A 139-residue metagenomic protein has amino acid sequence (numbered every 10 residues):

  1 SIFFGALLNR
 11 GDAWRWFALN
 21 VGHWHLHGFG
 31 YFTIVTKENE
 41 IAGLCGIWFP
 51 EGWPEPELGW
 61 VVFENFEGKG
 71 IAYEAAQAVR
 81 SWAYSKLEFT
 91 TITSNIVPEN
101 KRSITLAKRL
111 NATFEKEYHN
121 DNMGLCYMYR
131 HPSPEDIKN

Functional and structural regions predicted by a protein language model:
S1, A18, T33-N139: Acyl-donor (CoA/ACP) binding surface of acyl/acetyltransferases
S1-L19: Conserved GNAT-fold acetyl-CoA-binding loop/helix
L8, L26-F29, I92, M123: Secondary-structure boundary/capping residues
R10, H23, N65: Phosphate/oxyanion-binding loops and surfaces in catalytic or ligand/nucleic-acid-binding neighborhoods
N20-T33: A short helix-loop-beta-strand connector motif used in the catalytic cores of GNAT acetyltransferases and, in some
